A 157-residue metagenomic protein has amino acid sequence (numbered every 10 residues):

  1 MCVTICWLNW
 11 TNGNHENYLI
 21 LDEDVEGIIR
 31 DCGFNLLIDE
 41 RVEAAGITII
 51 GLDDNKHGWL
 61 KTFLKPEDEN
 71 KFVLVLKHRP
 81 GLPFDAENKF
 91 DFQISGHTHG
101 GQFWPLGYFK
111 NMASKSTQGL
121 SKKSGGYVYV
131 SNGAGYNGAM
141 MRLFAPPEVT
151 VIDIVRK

Functional and structural regions predicted by a protein language model:
M1-K157: Soluble catalytic domains of enzymes that build or remodel membrane lipids, polysaccharides, and related
